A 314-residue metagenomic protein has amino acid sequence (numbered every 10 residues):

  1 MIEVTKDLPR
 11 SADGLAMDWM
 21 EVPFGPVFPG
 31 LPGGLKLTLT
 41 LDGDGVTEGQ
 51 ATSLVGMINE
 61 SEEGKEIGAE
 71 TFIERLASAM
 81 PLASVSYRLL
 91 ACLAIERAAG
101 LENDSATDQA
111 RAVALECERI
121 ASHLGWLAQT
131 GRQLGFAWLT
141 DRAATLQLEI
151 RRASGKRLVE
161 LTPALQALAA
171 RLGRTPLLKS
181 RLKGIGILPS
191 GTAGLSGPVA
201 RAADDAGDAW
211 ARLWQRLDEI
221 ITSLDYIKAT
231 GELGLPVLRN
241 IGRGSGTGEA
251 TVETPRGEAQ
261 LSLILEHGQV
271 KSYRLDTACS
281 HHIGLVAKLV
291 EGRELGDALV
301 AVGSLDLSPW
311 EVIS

Functional and structural regions predicted by a protein language model:
M1-S314: Metal/cofactor-centered catalytic core regions of large enzymes
